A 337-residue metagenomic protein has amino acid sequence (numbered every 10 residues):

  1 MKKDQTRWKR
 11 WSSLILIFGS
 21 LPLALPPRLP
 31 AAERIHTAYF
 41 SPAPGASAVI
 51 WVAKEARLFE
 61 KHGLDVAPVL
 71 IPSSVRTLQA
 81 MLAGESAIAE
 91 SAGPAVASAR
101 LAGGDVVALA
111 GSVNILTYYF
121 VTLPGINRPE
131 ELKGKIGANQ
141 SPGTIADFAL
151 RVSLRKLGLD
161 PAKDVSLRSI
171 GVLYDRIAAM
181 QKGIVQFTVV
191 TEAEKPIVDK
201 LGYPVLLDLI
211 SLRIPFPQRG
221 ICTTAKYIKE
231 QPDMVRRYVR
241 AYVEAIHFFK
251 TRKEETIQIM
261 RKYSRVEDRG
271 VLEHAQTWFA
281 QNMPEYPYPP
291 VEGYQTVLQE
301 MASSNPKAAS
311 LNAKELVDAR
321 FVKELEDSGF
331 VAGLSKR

Functional and structural regions predicted by a protein language model:
K2-I15: Bacterial N-terminal signal peptides that target proteins for export
S12-A24: Bacterial N-terminal signal peptides
L25-A31: Sec/Tat signal peptide C-region and signal peptidase I cleavage site
A31-V172, R176-K182, Q186-E192, P204-P215: Short, glycine-/small- and polar/acidic-enriched structural segments that line small-molecule recognition paths
K54-E55, E60, R100, R155 (+4 more regions): Short polybasic/polar patches that bind polyanions
P94, Y174-R265: Pocket-lining segment of extracytoplasmic ligand-binding domains
K229-S310: Secondary-structure end/capping motifs
Q299-R337: Conserved C-terminal helix/tail region of periplasmic/extracytoplasmic solute-binding proteins
